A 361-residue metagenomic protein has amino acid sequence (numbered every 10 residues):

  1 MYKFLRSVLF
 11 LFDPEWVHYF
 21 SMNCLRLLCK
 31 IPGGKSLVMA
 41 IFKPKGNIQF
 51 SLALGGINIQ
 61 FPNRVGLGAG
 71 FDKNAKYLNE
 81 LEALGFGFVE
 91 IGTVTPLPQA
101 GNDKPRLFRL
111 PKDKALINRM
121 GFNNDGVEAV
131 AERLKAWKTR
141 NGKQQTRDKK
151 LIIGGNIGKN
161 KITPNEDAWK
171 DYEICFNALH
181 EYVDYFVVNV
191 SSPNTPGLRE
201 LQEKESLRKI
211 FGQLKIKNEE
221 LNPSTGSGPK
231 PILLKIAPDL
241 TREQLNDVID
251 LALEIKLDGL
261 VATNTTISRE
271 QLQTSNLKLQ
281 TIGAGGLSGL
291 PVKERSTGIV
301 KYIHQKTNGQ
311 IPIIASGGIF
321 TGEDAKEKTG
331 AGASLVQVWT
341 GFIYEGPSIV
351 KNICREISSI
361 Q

Functional and structural regions predicted by a protein language model:
R26, G33-G46, S192-S206, L245 (+2 more regions): Glycine/Thr-rich beta-alpha phosphate-binding loop at enzyme active sites
A53-I57, E132-L151, I216-P229, Q271-T281 (+1 more regions): Short, basic, low-complexity termini and linkers enriched in Ser/Thr/Gly/Pro that act as targeting/leader peptides
A53-L67, K149-G155, E219-L240, Q305-A315: Short beta-strand/loop segments at the ligand-binding rim of alpha/beta enzyme cores
N74-A83, L240-E254, H304, G309 (+1 more regions): Catalytic cores of alpha/beta
G87-Q99, V190-S192, G259-R269, I319 (+1 more regions): Glycine-rich phosphate-binding active-site loops on the catalytic face of alpha/beta enzymes
G92-R140: A gly/proline- and charged-residue-enriched helix-loop-helix capping module
P98-K114, Q271-G285, G341-Q361: C-terminal helical cap(s) of enzyme catalytic domains, especially alpha/beta-barrels
N160-Y172, E200, S206, L233-L253: Active-site glycine- and acidic-residue-rich loops that bind and position anionic ligands or nucleotide-like cofactors
